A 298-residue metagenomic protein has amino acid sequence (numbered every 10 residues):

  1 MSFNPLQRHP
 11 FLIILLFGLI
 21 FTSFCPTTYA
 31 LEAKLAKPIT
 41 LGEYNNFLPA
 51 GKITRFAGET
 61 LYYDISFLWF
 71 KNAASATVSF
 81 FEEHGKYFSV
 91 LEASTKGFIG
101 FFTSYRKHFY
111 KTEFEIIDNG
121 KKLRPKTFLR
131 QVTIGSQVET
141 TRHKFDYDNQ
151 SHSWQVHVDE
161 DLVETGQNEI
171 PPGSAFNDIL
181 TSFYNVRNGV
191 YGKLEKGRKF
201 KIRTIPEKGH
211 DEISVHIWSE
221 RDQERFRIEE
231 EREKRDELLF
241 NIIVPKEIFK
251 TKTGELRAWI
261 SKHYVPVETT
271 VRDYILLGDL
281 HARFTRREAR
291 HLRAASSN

Functional and structural regions predicted by a protein language model:
M1-S2, F21: Intrinsically disordered, low-complexity segments
S2-I14: Bacterial N-terminal signal peptides that target proteins for export
N4-L6, C25, L91: Serine/proline-rich low-complexity intrinsically disordered segments, especially terminal tails, linkers
L6, L19, F114-I116: Extended hydrophobic/Leu-rich segments
I13-S23: Bacterial N-terminal signal peptides
P26-A30: Sec/Tat signal peptide C-region and signal peptidase I cleavage site
L31-Y147, G192-N298: Acidic, serine/threonine-rich low-complexity disordered tracts
Q137-K201: A charged, solvent-exposed segment within the mature domains of Sec-exported extracytoplasmic proteins
